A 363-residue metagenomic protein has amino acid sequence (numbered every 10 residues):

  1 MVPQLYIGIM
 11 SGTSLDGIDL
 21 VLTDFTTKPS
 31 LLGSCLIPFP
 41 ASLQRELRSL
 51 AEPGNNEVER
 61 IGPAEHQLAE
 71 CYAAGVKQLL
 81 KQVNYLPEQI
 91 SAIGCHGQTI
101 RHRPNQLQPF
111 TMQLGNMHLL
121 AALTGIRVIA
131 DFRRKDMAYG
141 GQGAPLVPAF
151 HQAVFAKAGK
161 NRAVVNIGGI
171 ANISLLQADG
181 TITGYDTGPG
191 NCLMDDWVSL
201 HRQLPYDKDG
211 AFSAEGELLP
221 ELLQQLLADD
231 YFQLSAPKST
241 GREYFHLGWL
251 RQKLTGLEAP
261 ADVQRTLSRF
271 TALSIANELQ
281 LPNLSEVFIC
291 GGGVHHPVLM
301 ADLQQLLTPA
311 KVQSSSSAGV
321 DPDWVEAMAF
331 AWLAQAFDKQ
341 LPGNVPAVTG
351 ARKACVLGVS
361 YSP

Functional and structural regions predicted by a protein language model:
V2-L5, P104, Q108-T111, A122-P205: Phosphate-binding/catalytic loop of phosphoryl-transfer enzymes
M10-S11, L15-D16, R269, S316-P363: Glycine-rich phosphate-binding/hydrolytic loop that grips phosphoryl groups
T13, G17-P40, G180-A272, L284 (+2 more regions): Conserved ATP-utilizing enzyme core subdomain
T13, Q98, G169, G292-V294: Active-site metal-binding loops of divalent metal-dependent hydrolases
D24-V83: Glycine-rich nucleotide/cofactor/substrate-binding loop typically near the N-terminus or early in the first domain
E59-M117: Short beta-strand-loop/turn "lid" adjacent to the catalytic site in phosphate-handling enzymes
I100, L284-L306: Glycine-rich phosphate-binding loops at beta-strand->alpha-helix junctions
A272-Q280: A short, acidic, amphipathic alpha-helical segment used as a generic capping/interface helix at domain edges
